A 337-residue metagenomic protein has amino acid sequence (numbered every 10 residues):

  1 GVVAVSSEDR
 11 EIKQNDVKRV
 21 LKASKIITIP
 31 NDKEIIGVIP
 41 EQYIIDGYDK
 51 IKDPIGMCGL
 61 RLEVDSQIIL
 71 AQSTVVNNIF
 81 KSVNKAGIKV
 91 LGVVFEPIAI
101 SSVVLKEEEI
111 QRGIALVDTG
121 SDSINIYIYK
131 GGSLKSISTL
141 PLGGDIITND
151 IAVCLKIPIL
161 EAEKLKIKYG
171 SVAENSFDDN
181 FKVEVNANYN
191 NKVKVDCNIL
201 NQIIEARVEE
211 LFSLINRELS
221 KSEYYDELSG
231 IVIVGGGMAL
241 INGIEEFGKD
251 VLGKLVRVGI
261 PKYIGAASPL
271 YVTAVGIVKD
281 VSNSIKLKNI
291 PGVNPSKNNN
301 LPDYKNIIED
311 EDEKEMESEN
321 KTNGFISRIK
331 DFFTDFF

Functional and structural regions predicted by a protein language model:
G1-I114, P158-I159, K164, G170-V183 (+4 more regions): Nucleotide/phosphate-binding catalytic cleft detector across ATP-hydrolyzing and phosphate-transferring enzymes
A71, F95-A99, G131, L140-L142 (+2 more regions): Short, ordered loop/turn segments at secondary-structure junctions
A71, S171-A173, E227-F247: Glycine-rich phosphate-binding loops at beta-strand->alpha-helix junctions
L105-S136, I151, I277: Gly/Thr-rich phosphate-binding beta-strand-loop-beta motif of the actin/hexokinase/Hsp70
E109-I110, F247-G253: Short, solvent-exposed amphipathic alpha-helical segments in soluble enzyme and RNA/protein-processing domains
P141-E163: A conserved active-site cap/scaffold subdomain adjacent to cofactor or substrate pockets
F212, N216-G230: Phosphate/pyrophosphate-binding loops at sites that engage ATP/ADP/AMP, CoA/4′-phosphopantetheine, polyphosphate
R257-Y304: Glycine-rich phosphate-binding/hydrolytic loop that grips phosphoryl groups
